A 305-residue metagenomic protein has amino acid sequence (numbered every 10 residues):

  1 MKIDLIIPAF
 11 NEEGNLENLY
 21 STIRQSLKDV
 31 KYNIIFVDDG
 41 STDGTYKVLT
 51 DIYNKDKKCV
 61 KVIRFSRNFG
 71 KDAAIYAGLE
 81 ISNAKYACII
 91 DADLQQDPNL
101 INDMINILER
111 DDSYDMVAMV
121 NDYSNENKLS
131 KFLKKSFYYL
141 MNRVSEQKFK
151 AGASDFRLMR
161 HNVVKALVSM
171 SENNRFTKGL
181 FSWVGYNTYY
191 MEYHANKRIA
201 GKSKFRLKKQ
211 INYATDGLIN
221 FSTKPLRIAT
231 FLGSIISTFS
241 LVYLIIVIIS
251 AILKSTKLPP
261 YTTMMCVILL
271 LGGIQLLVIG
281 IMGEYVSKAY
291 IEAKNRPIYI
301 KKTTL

Functional and structural regions predicted by a protein language model:
M1-N127: Structured catalytic core of nucleotide-sugar glycosyltransferases
P8, F65-R67, D112, R157 (+3 more regions): Short conserved micro-motifs on helix faces and helix-strand junctions that flank and scaffold key functional residues
I23, G78, D93, L140 (+5 more regions): Residue-level signature of catalytic and energy-coupling elements of molecular machines, predominantly ATP/GTP-dependent
R24, K28, N83, I105-E109 (+7 more regions): Signal for well-folded cores of large energy- and translation-related assemblies
I63-R67, K71-I81, Y86, P98-L180 (+1 more regions): Acceptor/aglycone-binding surface of glycosyltransferases and processive sugar-polymer synthases
R67, A92-L94, H161, Y193 (+1 more regions): Short, conserved catalytic or interaction motifs in soluble domains
K178-L305: Hydrophobic helical membrane-anchoring modules
